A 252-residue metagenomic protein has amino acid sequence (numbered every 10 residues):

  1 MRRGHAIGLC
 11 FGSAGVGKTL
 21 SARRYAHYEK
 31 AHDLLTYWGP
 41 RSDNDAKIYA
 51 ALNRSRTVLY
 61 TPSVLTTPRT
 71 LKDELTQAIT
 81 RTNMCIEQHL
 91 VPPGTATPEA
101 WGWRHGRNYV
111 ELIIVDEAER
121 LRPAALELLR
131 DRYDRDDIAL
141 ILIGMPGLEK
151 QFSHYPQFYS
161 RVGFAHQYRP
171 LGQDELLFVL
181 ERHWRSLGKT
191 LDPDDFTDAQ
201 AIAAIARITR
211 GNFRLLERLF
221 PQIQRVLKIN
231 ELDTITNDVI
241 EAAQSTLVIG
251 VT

Functional and structural regions predicted by a protein language model:
H5-H27: Walker A/P-loop nucleotide-binding motif
G15, T19, M84-C85, H154 (+1 more regions): C-terminal alpha-helical "lid" subdomain
H27-N44, R81: Post-Walker A helix-loop "phosphate-sensing" segment adjacent to the P-loop in P-loop NTPases
I48-C85: Conserved NTP-binding/hydrolysis module of P-loop NTPases
Y60, Q151-F152, F164-L177: Conserved AAA+ ATPase "SRH/arginine-finger" region at the nucleotide-binding site
T76-I79, D174-L191: Conserved AAA+ ATPase "sensor/coupling" helix adjacent to the nucleotide-binding pocket
E87-L90, P98-R122: Conserved P-loop NTPase "ATPase switch" module shared by AAA+ and STAND
L90-P92, L121, R132-P156, H166-R169: Sensor-1/coupling segment of RecA-like P-loop NTPase cores
